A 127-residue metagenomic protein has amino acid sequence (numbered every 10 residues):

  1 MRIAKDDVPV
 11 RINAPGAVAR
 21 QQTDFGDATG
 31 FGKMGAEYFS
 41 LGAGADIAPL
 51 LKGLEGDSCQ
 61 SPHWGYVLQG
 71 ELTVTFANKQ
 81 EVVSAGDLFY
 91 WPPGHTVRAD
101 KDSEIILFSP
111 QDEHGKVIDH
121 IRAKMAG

Functional and structural regions predicted by a protein language model:
M1-A48, E55-G56, R122, G127: A short, N-terminal "cap"/entry segment at the start of jelly-roll beta-barrel domains of the cupin/DSBH fold
G32, P93-I118: Ligand-binding loop in jelly-roll beta-barrel domains
E37-F39, G65, I106: Conserved hydrophobic/aromatic positions in well-ordered beta-strands
L41, A85, P110: Active-site donor-binding loop signature of nucleotide-sugar glycosyltransferases
D57-V74: Short, conserved beta-strand element in jelly-roll/cupin
T73, V82, E104-I106: General beta-strand recognition
F76-H95: Short acidic-glycine-tyrosine-enriched beta hairpin
S84-G86, K116-D119: A short, polar/proline- and glycine-enriched secondary-structure boundary/capping micro-motif
